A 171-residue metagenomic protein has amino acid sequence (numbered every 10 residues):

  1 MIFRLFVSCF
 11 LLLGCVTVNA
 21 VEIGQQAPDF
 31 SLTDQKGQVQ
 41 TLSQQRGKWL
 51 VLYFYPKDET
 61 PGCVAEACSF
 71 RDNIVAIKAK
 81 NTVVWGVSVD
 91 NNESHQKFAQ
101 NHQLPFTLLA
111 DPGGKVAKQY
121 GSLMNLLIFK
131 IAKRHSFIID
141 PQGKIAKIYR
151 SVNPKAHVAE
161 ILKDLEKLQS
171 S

Functional and structural regions predicted by a protein language model:
F3, V7-D29: N-proximal helix/coil linker or "cap" segments that precede and/or mark the start of modular domains
V21, D34-Q35, I139-D140: Short, acidic, Ser/Thr-enriched surface-loop or helix-capping motifs
A27-P28, W49, K133-H135: Short loop/turn microsegments at loop-to-beta-strand junctions
F30-W49: A short beta-strand-turn-helix
S43-V64: Short active-site neighborhood of thiol/selenol oxidoreductases, capturing the structured segment around
V64-L104, K115-V116: Structural microenvironment flanking redox-active thiols in thiol-disulfide oxidoreductases
I131-S171: Thiol-/selenol-based redox modules, centered on thioredoxin-like and closely related oxidoreductase domains
